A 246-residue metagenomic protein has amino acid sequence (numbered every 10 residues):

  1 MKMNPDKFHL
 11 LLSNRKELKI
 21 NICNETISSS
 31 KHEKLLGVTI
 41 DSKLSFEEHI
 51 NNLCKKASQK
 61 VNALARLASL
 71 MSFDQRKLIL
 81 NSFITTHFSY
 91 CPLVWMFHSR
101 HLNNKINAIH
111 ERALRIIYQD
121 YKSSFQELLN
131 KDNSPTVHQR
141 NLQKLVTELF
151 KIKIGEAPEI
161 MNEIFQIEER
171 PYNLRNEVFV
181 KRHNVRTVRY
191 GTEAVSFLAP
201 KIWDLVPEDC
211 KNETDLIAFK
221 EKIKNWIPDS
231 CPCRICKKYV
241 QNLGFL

Functional and structural regions predicted by a protein language model:
M1-H9, L93, L102-Q166: Short, charged alpha-helical motifs in flexible N/C-terminal segments and linkers
K2, L44-L53, A68-L78, M96-I106 (+3 more regions): Conserved, non-catalytic sequence blocks in retroelement Pol enzymes and Pol-derived host proteins
K2-H32: Short, conserved micro-motifs composed of acidic
I22, E159-L198: Amphipathic alpha-helical
I27-V94: Basic, alpha-helical interaction scaffolds
L35-K43, A57, I84, F88-M96 (+5 more regions): Short, conserved catalytic/metal-binding micro-motifs enriched in Asp/Glu and His
I40, N62, R66-S69, I84 (+8 more regions): Hydrophobic alpha-helix feature that most strongly marks membrane-spanning transmembrane helices and their immediate
K220-L246: C-terminal helix/juxtamembrane-tail motif
